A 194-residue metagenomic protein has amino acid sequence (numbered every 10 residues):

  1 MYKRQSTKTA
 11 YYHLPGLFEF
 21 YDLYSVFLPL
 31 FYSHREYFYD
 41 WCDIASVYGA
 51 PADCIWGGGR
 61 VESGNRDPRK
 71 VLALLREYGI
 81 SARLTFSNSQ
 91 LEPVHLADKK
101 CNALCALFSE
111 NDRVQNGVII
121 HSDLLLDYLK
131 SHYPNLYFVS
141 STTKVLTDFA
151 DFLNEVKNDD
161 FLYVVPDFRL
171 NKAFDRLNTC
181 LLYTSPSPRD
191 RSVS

Functional and structural regions predicted by a protein language model:
M1-K3, Y183-V193: Single conserved hydrophobic/aromatic residue that forms the stacking wall/gate of nucleotide- or nucleobase-binding
R4-C42: N-terminal basic/disordered segments at the start of proteins
G16-L23, A45-H132, Y137-T147: Active-site beta->alpha loop and helix N-cap motifs at the rims of alpha/beta catalytic domains
Y24-Y39, N65-R76, L177-L182: Short amphipathic alpha-helices and their capping/turn segments at secondary-structure boundaries
S25-L30, Y128-H132, D151-E155, D175-T179: A short acidic, amphipathic alpha-helical/loop segment
F38-W41, E110-D112, K157-N158: Alpha-helix termination/capping residues and helix-transition junctions
V114, H132-F138, V156-V164, L181-L182: Glycine-enriched alpha-helix->loop->beta-strand junction motifs that scaffold or abut catalytic
S141-R176, S185: Glycine-rich phosphate/ribose-binding loops and adjacent secondary-structure elements that form binding surfaces
